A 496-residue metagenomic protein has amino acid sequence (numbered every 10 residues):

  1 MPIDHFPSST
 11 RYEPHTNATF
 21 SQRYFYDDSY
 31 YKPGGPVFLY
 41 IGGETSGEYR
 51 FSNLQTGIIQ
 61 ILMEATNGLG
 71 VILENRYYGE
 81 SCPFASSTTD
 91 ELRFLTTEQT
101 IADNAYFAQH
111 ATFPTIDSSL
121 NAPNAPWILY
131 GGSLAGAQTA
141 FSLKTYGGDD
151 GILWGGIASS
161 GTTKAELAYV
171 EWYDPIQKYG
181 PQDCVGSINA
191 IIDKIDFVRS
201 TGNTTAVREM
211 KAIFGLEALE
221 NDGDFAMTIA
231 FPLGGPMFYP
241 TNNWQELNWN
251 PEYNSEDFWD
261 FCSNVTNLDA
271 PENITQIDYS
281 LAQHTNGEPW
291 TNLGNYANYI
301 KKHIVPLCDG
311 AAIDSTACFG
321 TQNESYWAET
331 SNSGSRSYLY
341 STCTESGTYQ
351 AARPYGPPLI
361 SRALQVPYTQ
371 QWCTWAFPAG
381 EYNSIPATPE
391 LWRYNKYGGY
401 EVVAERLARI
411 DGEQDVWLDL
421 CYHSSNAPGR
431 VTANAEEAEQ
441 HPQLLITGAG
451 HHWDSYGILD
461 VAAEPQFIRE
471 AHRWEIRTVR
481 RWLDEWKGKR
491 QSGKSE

Functional and structural regions predicted by a protein language model:
M1-L69, E80, F94, R477 (+1 more regions): Catalytic-loop region of hydrolases
G34-V37, T66-G70, N124-P126, D149-W154 (+1 more regions): Loop/turn elements at helix/coil->beta-strand transitions in domains of secreted/extracellular proteins
P36-V37, G43-A105, L339, R430-L459: Active-site machinery of serine-nucleophile hydrolases
A102-N124: Conserved acidic catalytic loop of the alpha/beta-hydrolase fold
D117-L134, Q138: Alpha/beta-hydrolase fold nucleophile elbow
L134-G148, G156, T163: Short glycine-enriched nucleophile-adjacent loop and the immediately C-terminal alpha-helix near the catalytic center
D149-A282: A catalytic-pocket lid/entrance helix-loop region that shapes and gates access to the active site across common
M237-S495: C-terminal subdomain of alpha/beta-hydrolase-fold enzymes, centered on the catalytic histidine and its supporting
